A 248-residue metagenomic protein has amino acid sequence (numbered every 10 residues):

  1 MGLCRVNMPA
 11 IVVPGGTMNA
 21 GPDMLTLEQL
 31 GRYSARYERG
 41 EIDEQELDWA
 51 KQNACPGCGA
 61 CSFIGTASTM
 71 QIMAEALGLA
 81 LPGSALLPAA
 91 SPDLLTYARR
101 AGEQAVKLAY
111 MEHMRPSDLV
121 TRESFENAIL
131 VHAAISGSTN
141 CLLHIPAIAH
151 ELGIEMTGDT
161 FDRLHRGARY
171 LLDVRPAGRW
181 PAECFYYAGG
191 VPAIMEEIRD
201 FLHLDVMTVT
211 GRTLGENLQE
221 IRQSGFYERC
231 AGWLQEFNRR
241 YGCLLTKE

Functional and structural regions predicted by a protein language model:
G2-M8, G15-E248: Catalytic or ion-coupling anion/metal-binding cores of large enzyme and transporter domains
